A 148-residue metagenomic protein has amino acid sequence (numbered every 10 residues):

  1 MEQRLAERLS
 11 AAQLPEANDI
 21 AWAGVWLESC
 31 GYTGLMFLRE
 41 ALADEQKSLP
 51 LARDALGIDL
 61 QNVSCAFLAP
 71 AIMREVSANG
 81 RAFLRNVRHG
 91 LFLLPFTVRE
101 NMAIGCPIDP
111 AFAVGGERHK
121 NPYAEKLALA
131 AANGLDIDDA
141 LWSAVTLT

Functional and structural regions predicted by a protein language model:
M1, Q13, S64-A66, G134 (+1 more regions): General structural signal for secondary-structure boundaries
E2, A6, S10, E16-D54: N-terminal low-complexity or amphipathic/hydrophobic leaders
S10, F37, A41-D44, I58 (+2 more regions): Acidic, glycine/proline-rich low-complexity segments that act as flexible tails and inter-domain linkers
P15-E16, I108: Residue-level detector of short coil/turn "hinge" positions at structural boundaries
L35-A113: A glycine-rich, acidic short-motif signal
L84-R85, F96-T148: Glycine-rich, aromatic-bearing surface loops/beta-hairpins
